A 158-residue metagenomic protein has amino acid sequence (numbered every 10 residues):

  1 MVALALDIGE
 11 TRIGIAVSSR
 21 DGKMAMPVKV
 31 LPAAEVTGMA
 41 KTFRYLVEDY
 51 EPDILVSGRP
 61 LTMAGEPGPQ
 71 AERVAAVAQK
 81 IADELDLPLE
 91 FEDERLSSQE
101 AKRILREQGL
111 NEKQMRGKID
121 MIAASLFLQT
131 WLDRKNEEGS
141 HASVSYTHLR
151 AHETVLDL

Functional and structural regions predicted by a protein language model:
M1-L6, E10-Y146: Phosphate- and other anionic-substrate recognition elements at nucleic-acid/protein interfaces
T147-T154: Conserved small/polar residues in nucleotide/adenosyl-binding loops
